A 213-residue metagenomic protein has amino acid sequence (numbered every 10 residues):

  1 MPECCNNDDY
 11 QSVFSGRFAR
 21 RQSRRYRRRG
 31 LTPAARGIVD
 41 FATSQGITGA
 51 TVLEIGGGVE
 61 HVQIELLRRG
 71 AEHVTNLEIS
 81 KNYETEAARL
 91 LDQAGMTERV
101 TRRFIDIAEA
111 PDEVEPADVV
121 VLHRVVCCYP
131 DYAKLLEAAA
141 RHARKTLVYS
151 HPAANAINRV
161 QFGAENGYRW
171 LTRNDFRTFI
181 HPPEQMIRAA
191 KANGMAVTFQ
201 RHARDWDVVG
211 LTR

Functional and structural regions predicted by a protein language model:
M1-Q45: Conserved class I S-adenosyl-L-methionine
G49-G58: Conserved class I S-adenosyl-L-methionine
V59-V100, F104: Class I SAM-dependent methyltransferase SAM/SAH-binding core
E109-V114: Short conserved loop adjoining the S-adenosyl-L-methionine
V119-D131: A short SAM/SAH-binding and catalytic strip from SAM-dependent methyltransferases
Y129-A139: A short, conserved alpha-helix within the catalytic core of class I
R144-A153: Conserved beta-strand signature within the Rossmann-like core of class I S-adenosyl-L-methionine
F176-G194: Short alpha-helix
